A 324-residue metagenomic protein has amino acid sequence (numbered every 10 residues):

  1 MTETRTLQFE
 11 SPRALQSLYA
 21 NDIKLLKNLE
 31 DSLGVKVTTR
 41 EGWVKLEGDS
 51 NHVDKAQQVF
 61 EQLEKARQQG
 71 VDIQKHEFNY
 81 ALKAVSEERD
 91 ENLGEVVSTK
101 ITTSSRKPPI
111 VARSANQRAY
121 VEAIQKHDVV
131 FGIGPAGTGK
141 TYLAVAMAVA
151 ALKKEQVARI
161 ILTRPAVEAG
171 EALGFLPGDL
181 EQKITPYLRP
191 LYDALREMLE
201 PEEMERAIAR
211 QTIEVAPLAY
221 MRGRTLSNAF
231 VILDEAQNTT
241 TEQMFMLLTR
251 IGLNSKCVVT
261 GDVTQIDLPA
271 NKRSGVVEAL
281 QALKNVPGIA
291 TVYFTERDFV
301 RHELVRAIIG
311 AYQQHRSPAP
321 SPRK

Functional and structural regions predicted by a protein language model:
M1-Q16: Short glycine-/aliphatic-rich beta-strand segments at the starts of folded cytosolic domains
F9-S11, T39-E41, G48, R164 (+2 more regions): Flexible glycine-/small-residue-rich
A14-D31: Short amphipathic alpha-helix segments
L18, A56-V59, M244: Hydrophobic side chains in well-ordered alpha-helices
K27, L33-K36, R40-G42: Compact, well-ordered interaction domains used in eukaryotic information-processing assemblies
T38-V97: Interdomain "pre-motor" coupling segment immediately N-terminal to P-loop NTPase/helicase cores
L82-R113, Q125: Proteins enriched for Cys/Gly/acidic motifs involved in redox and nucleic-acid/cofactor modification
S105-A115, E122-L233, Q237-K324: Conserved helicase motor core of SF1/SF2 NTP-dependent helicases
